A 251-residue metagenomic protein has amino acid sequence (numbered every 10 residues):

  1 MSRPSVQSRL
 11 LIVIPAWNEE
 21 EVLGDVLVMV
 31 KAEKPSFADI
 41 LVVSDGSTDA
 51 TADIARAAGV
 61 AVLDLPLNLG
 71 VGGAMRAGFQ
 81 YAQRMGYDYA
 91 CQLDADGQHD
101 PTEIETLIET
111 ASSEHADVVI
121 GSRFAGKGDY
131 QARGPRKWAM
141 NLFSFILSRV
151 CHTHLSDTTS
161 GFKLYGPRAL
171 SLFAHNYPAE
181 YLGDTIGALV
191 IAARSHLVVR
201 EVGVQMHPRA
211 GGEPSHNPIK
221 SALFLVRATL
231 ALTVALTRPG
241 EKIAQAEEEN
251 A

Functional and structural regions predicted by a protein language model:
R9-L11, G187: Cell-envelope/extracellular polymer assembly enzymes that use nucleotide-activated donors
L11-P15, V42, D64: Short hydrophobic beta-strand elements that form part of the catalytic alpha/beta core underpinning NDP-sugar/donor
N18-A32: Short, well-formed alpha-helical segments that are part of the catalytic scaffolds of diverse glycosyltransferases
E19-V22, S47, D100: Donor nucleotide-sugar binding loop of glycosyltransferases
S44-A52, G97: A conserved acidic beta->alpha catalytic loop
L65-R84, Y89, P101-L182, P208-V226 (+1 more regions): Acceptor/aglycone-binding surface of glycosyltransferases and processive sugar-polymer synthases
T153-H154, Y177-E180, L189-H207: Catalytic donor-sugar/metal-binding loop of nucleotide-sugar-dependent glycosyltransferases
